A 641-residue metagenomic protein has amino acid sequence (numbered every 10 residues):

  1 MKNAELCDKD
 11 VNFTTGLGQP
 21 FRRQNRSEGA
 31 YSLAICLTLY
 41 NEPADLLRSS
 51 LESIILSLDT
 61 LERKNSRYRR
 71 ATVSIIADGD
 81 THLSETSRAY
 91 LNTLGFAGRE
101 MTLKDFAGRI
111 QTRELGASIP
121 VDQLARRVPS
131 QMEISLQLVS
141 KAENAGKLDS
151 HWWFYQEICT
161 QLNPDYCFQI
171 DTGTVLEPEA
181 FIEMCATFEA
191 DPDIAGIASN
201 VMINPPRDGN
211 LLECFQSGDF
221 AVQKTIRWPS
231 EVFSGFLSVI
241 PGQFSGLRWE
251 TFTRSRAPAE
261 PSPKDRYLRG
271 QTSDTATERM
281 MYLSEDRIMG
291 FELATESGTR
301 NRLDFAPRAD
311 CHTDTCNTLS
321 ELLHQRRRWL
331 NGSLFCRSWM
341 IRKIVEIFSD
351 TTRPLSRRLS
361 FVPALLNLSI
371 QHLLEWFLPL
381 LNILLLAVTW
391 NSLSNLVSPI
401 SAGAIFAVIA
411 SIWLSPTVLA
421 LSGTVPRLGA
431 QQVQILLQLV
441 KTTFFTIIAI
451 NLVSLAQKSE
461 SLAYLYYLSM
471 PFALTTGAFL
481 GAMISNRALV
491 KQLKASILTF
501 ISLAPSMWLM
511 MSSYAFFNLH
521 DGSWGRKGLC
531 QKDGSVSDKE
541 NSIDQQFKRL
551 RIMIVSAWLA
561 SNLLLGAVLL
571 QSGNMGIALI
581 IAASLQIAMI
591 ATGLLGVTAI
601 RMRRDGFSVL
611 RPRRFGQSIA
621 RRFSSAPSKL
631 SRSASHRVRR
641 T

Functional and structural regions predicted by a protein language model:
M1-T389, L393-L396, L509, S523 (+1 more regions): Non-transmembrane catalytic domains and loops of membrane-associated enzymes and transporters that build or traffic
M1-Y31, T38, L56-S57, A364 (+7 more regions): N-terminal membrane-anchoring/stem segments of glycan-assembly enzymes
C7, K527-K539, S608-T641: Non-transmembrane, juxtamembrane loop and terminal tail segments of multi-pass eukaryotic membrane proteins
D78-T81, G242, N317, M340 (+6 more regions): Eukaryote-specific, cytoplasm-facing alpha-helical/coiled-coil scaffolding segments in long proteins
C167-D171, C185, Q223, R604 (+3 more regions): Eukaryotic intrinsically disordered, low-complexity regions
I197-N200, N204, D208, F479-A495: Compositionally biased, charge-rich terminal segments
S234-G235, T277, D314-M470, I484-S506 (+1 more regions): Basic/Trp-rich segment in TM-proximal cytosolic loops or flexible interdomain/linker regions
Q531-S572, I581, R614-G616, F623: Long, compositionally biased intrinsically disordered regions
